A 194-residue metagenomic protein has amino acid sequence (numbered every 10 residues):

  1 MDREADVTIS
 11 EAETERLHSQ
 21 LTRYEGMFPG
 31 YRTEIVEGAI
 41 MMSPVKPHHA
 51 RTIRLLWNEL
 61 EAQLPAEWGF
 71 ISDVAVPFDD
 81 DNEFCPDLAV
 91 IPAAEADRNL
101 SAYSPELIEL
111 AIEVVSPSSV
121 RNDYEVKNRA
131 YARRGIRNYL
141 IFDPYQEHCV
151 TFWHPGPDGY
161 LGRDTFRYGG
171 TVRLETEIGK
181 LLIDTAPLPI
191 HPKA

Functional and structural regions predicted by a protein language model:
M1-R134, N138-A194: Gly/Pro/Ser/Thr-rich low-complexity, intrinsically disordered segments predominantly at protein N-termini
